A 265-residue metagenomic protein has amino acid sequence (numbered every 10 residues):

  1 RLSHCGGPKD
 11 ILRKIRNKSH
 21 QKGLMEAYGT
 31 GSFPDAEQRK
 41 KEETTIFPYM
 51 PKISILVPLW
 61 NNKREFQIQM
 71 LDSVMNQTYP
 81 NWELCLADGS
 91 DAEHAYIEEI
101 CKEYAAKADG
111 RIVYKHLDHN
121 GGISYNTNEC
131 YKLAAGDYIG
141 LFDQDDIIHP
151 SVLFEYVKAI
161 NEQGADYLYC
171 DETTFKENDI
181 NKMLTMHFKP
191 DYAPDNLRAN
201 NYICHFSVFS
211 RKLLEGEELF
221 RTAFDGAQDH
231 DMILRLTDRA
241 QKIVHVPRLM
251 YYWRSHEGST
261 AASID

Functional and structural regions predicted by a protein language model:
H4-S73: N-proximal low-complexity "stem/linker" segments adjacent to membrane-targeting elements
M75-H116: Acidic donor-binding segment of Leloir-type glycosyltransferases
L117-A134: Glycine-rich, basic loop-to-helix element that forms the pyrophosphate-binding segment of sugar-nucleotide handling
S124, M183-V208: A recurrent flexible, glycine/aromatic-enriched loop bordering the glycosyltransferase active site that acts as
I139: Short aromatic/hydrophobic "clamp" motif used to bind/position activated sugar donors
I147, S151-M183: Conserved donor NDP-sugar-binding/catalytic core segment of glycosyltransferases
D225-M232: Acidic donor-binding loop at a coil-to-helix junction in glycosyltransferase catalytic cores that engages
I243-M250: Catalytic beta-strand/loop signature of glycosyltransferases that borders the donor
